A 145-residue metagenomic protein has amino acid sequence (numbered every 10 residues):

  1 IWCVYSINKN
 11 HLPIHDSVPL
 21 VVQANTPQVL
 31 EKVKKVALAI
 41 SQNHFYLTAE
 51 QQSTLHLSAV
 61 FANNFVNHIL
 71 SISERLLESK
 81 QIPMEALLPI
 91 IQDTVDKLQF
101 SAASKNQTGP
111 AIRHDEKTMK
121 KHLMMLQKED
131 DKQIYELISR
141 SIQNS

Functional and structural regions predicted by a protein language model:
I1, L12-T54, A62-Q99: Internal alpha-helical scaffold of NAD(P)-dependent oxidoreductase catalytic cores
W2, H56, H122: Histidine-centered active-site/metal-ligand motif
I7: Conserved catalytic-site region of short-chain dehydrogenase/reductase
V18, L57, D130-D131: Residue-level signature of transmembrane alpha-helix interfaces in integral membrane proteins
L55-A59, S145: Short, solvent-exposed polar/charged micro-motifs at secondary-structure junctions
A59-A62, V66, Y135, S139: Amphipathic, non-transmembrane alpha-helical scaffold segments
E78, Q92-S145: Interdomain hinge/lid region at the active-site interface of Rossmann-like NAD(P)-dependent oxidoreductases
